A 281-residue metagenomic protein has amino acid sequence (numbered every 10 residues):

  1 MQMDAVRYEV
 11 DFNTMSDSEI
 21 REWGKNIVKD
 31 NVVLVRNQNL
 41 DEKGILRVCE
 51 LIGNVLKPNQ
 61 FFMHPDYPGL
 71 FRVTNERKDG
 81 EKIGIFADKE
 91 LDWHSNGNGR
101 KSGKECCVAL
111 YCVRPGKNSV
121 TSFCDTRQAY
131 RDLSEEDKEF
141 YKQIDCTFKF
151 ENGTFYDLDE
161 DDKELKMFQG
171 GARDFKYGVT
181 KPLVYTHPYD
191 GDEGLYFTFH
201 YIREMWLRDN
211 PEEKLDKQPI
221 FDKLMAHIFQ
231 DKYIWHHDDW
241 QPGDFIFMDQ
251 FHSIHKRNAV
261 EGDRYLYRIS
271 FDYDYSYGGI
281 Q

Functional and structural regions predicted by a protein language model:
M1-P242, F251-Q281: Non-heme Fe(II) oxygenase catalytic core, chiefly the N-lobe of the double-stranded beta-helix
